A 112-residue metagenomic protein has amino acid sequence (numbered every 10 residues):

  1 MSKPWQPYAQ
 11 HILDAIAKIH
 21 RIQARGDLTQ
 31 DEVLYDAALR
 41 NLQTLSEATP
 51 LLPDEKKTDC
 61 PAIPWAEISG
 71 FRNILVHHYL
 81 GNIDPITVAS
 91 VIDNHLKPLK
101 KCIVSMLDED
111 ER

Functional and structural regions predicted by a protein language model:
M1-R112: Solvent-exposed interaction patches of small proteins and small membrane subunits
